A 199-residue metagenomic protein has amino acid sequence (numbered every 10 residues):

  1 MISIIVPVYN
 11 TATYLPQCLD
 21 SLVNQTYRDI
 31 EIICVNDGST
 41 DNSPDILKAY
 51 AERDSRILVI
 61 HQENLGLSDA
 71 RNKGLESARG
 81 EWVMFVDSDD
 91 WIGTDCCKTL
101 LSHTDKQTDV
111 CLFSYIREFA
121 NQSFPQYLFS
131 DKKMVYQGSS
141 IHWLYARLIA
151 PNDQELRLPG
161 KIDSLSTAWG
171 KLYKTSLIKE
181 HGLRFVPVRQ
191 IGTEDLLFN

Functional and structural regions predicted by a protein language model:
M1-S3, S21, E31, L197: Cell-envelope/extracellular polymer assembly enzymes that use nucleotide-activated donors
S3-V6, I33-C34, H61: Short hydrophobic beta-strand elements that form part of the catalytic alpha/beta core underpinning NDP-sugar/donor
N10-N24, I46: Short, well-formed alpha-helical segments that are part of the catalytic scaffolds of diverse glycosyltransferases
P16, D41-A49, H61, W91 (+1 more regions): Acidic helix N-cap motif at the loop->helix transition within catalytic regions of sugar-transfer enzymes
S21, R28, N36-D45, E63-L65: A conserved acidic beta->alpha catalytic loop
Q62-A78: Glycine-rich, basic loop-to-helix element that forms the pyrophosphate-binding segment of sugar-nucleotide handling
L67, S88-N199: Donor-binding/catalytic cores of nucleotide-activated saccharide and glycerol-phosphate transferases/polymerases
V83: Short aromatic/hydrophobic "clamp" motif used to bind/position activated sugar donors
